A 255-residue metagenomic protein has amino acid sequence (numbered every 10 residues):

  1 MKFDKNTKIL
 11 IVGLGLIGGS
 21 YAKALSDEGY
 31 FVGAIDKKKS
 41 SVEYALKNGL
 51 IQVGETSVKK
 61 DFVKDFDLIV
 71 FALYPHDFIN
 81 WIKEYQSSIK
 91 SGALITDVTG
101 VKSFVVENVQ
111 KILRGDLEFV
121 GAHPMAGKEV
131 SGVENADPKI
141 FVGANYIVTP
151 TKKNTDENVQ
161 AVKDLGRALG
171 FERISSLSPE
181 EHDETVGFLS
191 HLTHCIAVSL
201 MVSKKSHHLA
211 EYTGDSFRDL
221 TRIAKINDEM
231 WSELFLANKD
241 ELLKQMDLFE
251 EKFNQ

Functional and structural regions predicted by a protein language model:
M1-V63: NAD(P)+-binding Rossmann beta1-loop-alpha1 motif at the extreme N-terminus of oxidoreductases
K8, F31, E118, N145 (+1 more regions): Residues at the starts of beta-strands that form the adenosine-phosphate
K37-K38, L73-Y74, V98: Short beta->alpha hinge that forms the Motif I/post-I loop of the SAM-binding pocket
K59-I89, L94: Rossmann-like NAD(P)-binding element
K83-E134: Rossmann-like NAD(P)(H) cofactor-binding subdomain of soluble oxidoreductases
P138-I223: Internal alpha-helical scaffold of NAD(P)-dependent oxidoreductase catalytic cores
H208-Q255: Interdomain hinge/lid region at the active-site interface of Rossmann-like NAD(P)-dependent oxidoreductases
